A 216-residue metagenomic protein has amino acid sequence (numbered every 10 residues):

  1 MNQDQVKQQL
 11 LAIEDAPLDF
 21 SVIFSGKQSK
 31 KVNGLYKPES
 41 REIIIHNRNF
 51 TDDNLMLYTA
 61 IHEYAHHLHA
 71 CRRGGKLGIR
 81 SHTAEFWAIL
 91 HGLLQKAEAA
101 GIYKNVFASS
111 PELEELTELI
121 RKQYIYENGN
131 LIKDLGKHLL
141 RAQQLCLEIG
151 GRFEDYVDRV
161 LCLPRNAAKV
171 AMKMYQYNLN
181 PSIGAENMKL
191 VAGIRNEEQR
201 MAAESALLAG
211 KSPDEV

Functional and structural regions predicted by a protein language model:
M1-R41, K96-G101: Auxiliary, metal-adjacent structural segments of Zn-dependent hydrolase domains
N2, D53, L57, H82 (+1 more regions): Hydrophobic (often cysteine-bearing) scaffold residues that line and stabilize catalytic clefts of nucleotide/cofactor
I43-A60, K76-G78: Short pre-active-site segment immediately N-terminal to the catalytic Zn-binding motif
N47-R48, R72-G74, Q144-L147: Short, flexible helix-adjacent loops and helix caps
M56, G75-G78, H82, L147-G150 (+1 more regions): Short, surface-exposed helix-loop/turn micro-motifs enriched in polar/charged residues
Y58-C71: Active-site recognition of the HExxH zinc-binding catalytic motif
K76-E115: Post-HExxH zinc-binding segment in Zn-dependent metallohydrolases
S109-D134, H138, L145-V216: Amphipathic alpha-helical oligomerization/scaffolding segments
